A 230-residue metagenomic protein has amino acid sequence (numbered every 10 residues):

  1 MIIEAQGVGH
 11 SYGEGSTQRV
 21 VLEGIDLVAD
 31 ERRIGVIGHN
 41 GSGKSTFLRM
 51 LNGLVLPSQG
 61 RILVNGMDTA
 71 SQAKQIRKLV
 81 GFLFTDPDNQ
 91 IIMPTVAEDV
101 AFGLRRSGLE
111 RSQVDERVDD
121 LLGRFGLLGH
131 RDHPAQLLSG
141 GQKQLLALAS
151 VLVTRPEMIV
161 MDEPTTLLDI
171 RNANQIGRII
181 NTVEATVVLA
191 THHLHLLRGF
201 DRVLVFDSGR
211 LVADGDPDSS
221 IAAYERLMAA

Functional and structural regions predicted by a protein language model:
M1-A5, G9-G24, Q72-A73, R111: A short, flexible loop at the N-terminus of ABC-type nucleotide-binding domains that lies
I37-H39: The feature captures the beta-strand-to-loop junction immediately N-terminal to the Walker
N52: Helix-to-loop junction immediately C-terminal to a conserved catalytic motif
G60-A70, I76: Conserved ABC transporter NBD signature motif
S112-H130: Conserved ABC ATPase "signature" region
P134-L138, Q142: Conserved ABC ATPase signature
I159-E163: Catalytic Walker B motif of ABC-type/P-loop ATPase nucleotide-binding domains
